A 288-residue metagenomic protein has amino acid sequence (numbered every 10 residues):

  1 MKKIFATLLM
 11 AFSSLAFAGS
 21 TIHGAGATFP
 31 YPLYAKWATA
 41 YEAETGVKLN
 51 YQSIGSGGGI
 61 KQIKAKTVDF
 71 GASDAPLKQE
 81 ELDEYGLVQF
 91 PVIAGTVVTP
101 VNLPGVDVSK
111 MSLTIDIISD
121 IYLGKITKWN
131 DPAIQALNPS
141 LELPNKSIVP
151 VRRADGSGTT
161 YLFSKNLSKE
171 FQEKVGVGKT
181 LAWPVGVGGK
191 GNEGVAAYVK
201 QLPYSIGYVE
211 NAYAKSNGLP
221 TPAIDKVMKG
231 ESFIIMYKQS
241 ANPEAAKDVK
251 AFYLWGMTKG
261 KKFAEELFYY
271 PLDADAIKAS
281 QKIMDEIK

Functional and structural regions predicted by a protein language model:
M1-I4: Positively charged n-region of N-terminal signal peptides that target proteins for export
A6-A18: Hydrophobic h-region of N-terminal signal peptides that target proteins for export in Gram-negative bacteria
A18-K288: Flexible loop/hinge segments at secondary-structure junctions
